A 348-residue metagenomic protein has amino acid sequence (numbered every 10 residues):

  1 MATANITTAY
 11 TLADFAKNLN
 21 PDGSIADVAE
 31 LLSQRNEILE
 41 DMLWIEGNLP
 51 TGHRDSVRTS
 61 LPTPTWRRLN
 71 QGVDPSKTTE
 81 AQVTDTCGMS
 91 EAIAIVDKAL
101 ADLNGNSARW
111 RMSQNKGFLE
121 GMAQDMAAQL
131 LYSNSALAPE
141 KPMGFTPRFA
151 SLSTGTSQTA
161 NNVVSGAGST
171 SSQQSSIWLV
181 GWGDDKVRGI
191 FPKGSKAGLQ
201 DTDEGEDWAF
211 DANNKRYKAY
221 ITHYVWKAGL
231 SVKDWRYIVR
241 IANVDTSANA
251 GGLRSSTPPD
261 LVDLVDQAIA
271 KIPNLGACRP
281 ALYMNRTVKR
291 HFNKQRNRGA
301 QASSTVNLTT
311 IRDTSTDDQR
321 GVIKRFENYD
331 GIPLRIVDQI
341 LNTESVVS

Functional and structural regions predicted by a protein language model:
A2-D41, G52-S56, P75-S348: Core alpha/beta structural scaffold of self-assembling particle/tube/pore-forming proteins
L43-V73: N-terminal, Lys/Arg-enriched amphipathic/low-complexity engagement segments that precede the first folded domain
